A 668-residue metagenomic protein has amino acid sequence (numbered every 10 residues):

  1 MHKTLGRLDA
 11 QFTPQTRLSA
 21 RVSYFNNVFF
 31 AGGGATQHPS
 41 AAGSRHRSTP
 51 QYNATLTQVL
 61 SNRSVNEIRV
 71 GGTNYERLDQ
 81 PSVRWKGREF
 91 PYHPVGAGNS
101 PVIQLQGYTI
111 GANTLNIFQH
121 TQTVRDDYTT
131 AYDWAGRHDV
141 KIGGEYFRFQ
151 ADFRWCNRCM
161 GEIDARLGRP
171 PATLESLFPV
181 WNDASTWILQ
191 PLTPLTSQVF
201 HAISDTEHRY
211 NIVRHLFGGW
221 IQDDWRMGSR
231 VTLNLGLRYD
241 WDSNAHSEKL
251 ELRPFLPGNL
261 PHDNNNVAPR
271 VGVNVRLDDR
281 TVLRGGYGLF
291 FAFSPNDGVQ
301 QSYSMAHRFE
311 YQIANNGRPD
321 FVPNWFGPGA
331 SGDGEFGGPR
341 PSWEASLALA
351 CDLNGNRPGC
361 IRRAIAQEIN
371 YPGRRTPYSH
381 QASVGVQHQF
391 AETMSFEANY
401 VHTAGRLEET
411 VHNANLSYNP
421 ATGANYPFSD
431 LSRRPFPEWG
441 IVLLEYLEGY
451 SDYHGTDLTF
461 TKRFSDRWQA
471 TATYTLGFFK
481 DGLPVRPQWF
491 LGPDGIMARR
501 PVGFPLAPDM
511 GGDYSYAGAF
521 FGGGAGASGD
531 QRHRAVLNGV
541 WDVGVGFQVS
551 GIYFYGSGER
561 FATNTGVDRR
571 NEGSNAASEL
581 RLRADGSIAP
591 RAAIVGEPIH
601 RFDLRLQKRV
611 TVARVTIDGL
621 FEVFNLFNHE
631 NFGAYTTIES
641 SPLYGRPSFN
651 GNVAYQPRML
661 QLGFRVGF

Functional and structural regions predicted by a protein language model:
H2-G6, S48-A54, V70, H120-D126 (+11 more regions): Hydrophobic, lipid-facing positions within transmembrane beta-strands of outer-membrane proteins
T4, A10-G219, P420, D430 (+2 more regions): Replace "related TpsB outer-membrane translocases also match" with "some related outer-membrane beta-barrels such as
T13-Q15, S61-R63, D133-A135, G228 (+14 more regions): Outer-membrane beta-barrel channels and translocator barrels
A20-Y24, I68-N74, I142-R148, L235-W241 (+5 more regions): Transmembrane beta-barrel strands of outer-membrane/channel proteins
N99-V102, S247-A268, G272-Y446, G511-Y516 (+3 more regions): Solvent-exposed loop/turn elements at secondary-structure boundaries
D242, T393, E397-R560: Gram-negative outer-membrane beta-barrel transporters
P341-R357, G546-R614, D618-L620, F624: Extracytoplasmic gating/loop element in the C-terminal half of outer-membrane beta-barrel translocons and assembly
I594-V595, N631-F668: C-terminal beta-signal and terminal closure region of outer-membrane beta-barrel proteins
